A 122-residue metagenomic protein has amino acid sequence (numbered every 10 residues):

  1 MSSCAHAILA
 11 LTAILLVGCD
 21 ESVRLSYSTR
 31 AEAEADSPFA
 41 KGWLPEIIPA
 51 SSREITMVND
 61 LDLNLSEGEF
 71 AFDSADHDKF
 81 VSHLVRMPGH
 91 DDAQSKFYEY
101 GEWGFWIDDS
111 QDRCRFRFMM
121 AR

Functional and structural regions predicted by a protein language model:
M1-I8: Bacterial N-terminal signal peptides that target proteins for export
L15-G18: C-terminal motif of bacterial Sec signal peptides marking the signal peptidase cleavage site
D20-S22: Bacterial signal peptide processing site
E32, D36-P38: Accessory, solvent-exposed terminal regions and/or long lumenal/extracellular loops of proteins
F39-Q94: Mature extracytoplasmic domains of secretory-pathway proteins
F80-R122: Extracytoplasmic electrostatic interaction patches
